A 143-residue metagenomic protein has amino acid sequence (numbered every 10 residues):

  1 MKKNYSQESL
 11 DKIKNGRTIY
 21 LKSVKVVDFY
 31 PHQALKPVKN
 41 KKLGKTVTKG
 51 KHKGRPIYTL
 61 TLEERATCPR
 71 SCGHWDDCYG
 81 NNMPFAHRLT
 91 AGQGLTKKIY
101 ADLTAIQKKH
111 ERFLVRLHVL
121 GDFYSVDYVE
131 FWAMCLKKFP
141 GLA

Functional and structural regions predicted by a protein language model:
M1-A143: Class I S-adenosyl-L-methionine
